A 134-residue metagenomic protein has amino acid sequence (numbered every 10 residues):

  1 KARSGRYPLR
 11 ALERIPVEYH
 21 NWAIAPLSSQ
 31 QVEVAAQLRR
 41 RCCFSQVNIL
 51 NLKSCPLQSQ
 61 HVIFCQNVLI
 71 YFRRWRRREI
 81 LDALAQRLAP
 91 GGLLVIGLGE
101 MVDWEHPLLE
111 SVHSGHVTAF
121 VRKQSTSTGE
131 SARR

Functional and structural regions predicted by a protein language model:
K1-F64, V68-R76, V102-D103: Extended basic-aromatic, gly/pro-enriched interface segments that bind polyanionic ligands
A35-Q37, G92, V112-H116: A general structural signal for short secondary-structure boundary/capping elements
V62, D103-R134: Core SAM-dependent methyltransferase catalytic element
R78-P90: A short glycine-rich, Lys/Arg-flanked "PGG" loop and its adjoining helix->strand segment in the class I
P90-L98: Conserved beta-strand signature within the Rossmann-like core of class I S-adenosyl-L-methionine
